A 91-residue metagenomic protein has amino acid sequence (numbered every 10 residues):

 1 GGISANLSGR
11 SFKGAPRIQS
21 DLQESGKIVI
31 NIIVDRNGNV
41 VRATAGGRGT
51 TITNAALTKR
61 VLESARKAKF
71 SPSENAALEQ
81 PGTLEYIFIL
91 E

Functional and structural regions predicted by a protein language model:
G1-S20, K59-K67: Acidic, low-complexity proline/glycine/alanine-rich linker and hinge segments
S8, K13-A15, D35, G46 (+1 more regions): A structural detector for beta-sheet-dominated domains
S20-L22, Y86: Bulky hydrophobic/aromatic packing residues
L22-V29, I33-E79: A short, well-structured alpha-helical segment
T83-L90: Short, low-complexity, Pro/Ser/Thr/Gly-rich segments in the mature regions of secreted, periplasmic
